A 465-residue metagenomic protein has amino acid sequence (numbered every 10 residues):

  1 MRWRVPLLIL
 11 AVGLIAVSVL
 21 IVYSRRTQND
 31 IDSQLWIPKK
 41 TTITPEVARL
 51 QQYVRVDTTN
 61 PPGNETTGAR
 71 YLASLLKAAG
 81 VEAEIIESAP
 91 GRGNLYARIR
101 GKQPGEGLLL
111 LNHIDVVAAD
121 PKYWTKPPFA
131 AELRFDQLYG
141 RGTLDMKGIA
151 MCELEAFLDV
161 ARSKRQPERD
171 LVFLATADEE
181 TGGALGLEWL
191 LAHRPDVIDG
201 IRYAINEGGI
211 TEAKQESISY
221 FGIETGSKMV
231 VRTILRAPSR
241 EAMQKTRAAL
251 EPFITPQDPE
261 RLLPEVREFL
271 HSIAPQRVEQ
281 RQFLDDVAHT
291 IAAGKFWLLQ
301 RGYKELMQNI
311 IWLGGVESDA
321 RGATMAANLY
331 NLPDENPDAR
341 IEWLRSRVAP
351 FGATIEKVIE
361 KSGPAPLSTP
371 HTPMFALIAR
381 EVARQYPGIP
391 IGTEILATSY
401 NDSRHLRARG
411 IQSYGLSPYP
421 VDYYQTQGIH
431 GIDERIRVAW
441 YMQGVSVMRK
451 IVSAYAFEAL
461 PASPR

Functional and structural regions predicted by a protein language model:
M1-I15: N-terminal Sec-pathway targeting helices
I21-R141, V160-R169: Acidic/His- and Gly-rich active-site-bordering loop/insert found across diverse amide/peptide-bond hydrolases
T42-L50, G68, L72, I149 (+9 more regions): Stable alpha-helical elements in mature extracytoplasmic
V47-T58, A323-A326, F351-G363: Acidic/histidine-rich, surface-exposed loop or edge segments in extracytoplasmic proteins
Q103-G105, L262-R321, D334, D338-E342 (+1 more regions): An extended, acidic, His-containing surface patch that forms the Zn2+-binding/catalytic region of metallohydrolases
I114-D115, F253-Q257, R345-A353: A common structural junction motif
L138, L144-I223: Acidic/histidine-rich catalytic neighborhood of metal-dependent amide-processing enzymes
D196-D338: Midchain, well-structured core segments that form catalytic/ion-binding scaffolds
